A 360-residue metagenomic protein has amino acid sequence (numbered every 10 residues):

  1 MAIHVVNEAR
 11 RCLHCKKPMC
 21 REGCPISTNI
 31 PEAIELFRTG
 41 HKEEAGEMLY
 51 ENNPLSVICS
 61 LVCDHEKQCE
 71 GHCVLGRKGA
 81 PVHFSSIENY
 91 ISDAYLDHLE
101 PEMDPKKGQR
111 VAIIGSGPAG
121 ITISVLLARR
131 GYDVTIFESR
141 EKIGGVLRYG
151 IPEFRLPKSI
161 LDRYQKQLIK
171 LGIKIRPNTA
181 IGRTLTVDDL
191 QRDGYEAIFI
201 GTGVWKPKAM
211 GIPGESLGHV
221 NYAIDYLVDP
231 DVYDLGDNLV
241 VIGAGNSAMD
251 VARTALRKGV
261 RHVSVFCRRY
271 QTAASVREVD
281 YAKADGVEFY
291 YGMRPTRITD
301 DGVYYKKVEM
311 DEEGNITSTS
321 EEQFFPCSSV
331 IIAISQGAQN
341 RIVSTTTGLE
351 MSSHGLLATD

Functional and structural regions predicted by a protein language model:
A9, V187-Q191, D231: Short hydrophobic/charged patches on amphipathic alpha-helices used for structural packing and interfaces
E22, I26-E102, I169, P177 (+1 more regions): Glycine/serine-rich phosphate-binding loop and adjoining beta1-alpha1 elements at the start of nucleotide-handling
S27-T39, M48-Y50, H72, R77-V82 (+6 more regions): Beta1-alpha1 glycine-rich phosphate/pyrophosphate-binding loop at the start of Rossmann-like nucleotide-binding domains
D93-V111, A223-D237: A short, basic/flexible loop-to-alpha-helix module at the beginning of a structural domain
P105, R110-I114, D162-I212, T296-Y304 (+2 more regions): Feature captures the FAD/FMN-dependent oxidoreductase FAD-binding
A180-L185, D225-D229, Q271-T272: Short acidic loop-to-helix transition motifs that present clustered carboxylates
P207-M210, P230, A273, E313 (+1 more regions): Glycine/Thr-rich phosphate-binding loops of Rossmann-like dinucleotide-binding domains
S216-G236, S318, P326-D360: FAD-site-proximal beta/loop scaffold in flavoenzymes
